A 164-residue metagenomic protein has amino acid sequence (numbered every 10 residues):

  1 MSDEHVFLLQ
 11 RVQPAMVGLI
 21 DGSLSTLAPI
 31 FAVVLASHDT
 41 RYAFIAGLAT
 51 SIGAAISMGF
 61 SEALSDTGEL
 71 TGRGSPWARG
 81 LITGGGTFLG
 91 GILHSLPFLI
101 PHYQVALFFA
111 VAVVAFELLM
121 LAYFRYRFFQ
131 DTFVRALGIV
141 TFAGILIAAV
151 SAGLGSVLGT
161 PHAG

Functional and structural regions predicted by a protein language model:
M1-H94, V105-F108, V113, I147 (+1 more regions): Hydrophobic, small-residue-rich transmembrane alpha-helices and their short perimembrane loops in multi-pass membrane
A32, H94, F98, L121-Y126 (+1 more regions): Structural signal for membrane-spanning alpha-helices in multi-pass inner-membrane proteins, emphasizing helix cores
G80, V140-G153: Alpha-helical membrane-embedding segments and immediately adjacent membrane-interface amphipathic helices
F98-L99, R127, S156, T160: Transmembrane helix-loop junction
A115-L118: Hydrophobic packing and interface segments
M120-I145: Interfacial loop-to-transmembrane junctions
V150-G164: Juxtamembrane boundary at the C-terminal end of a transmembrane helix
